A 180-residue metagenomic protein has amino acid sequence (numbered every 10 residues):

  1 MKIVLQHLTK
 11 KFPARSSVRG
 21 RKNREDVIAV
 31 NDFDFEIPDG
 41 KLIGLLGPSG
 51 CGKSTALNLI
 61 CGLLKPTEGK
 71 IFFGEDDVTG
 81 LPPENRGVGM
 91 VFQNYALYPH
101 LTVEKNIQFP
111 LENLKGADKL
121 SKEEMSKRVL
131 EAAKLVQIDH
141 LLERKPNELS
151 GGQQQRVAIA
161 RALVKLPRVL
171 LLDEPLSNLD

Functional and structural regions predicted by a protein language model:
L46-P48: The feature captures the beta-strand-to-loop junction immediately N-terminal to the Walker
C61: Helix-to-loop junction immediately C-terminal to a conserved catalytic motif
D77-T79, E112-K115, L120-H140: Conserved ABC ATPase "signature" region
L101-P110: Short coil-to-helix segment of the ABC ATPase nucleotide-binding domain corresponding to the Q-loop/switch region
K145-L149, Q153: Conserved ABC ATPase signature
V164-R168: A short, proline-enriched helix->beta-strand linker immediately N-terminal to the Walker B motif in ABC-type P-loop
L170-D173: Catalytic Walker B motif of ABC-type/P-loop ATPase nucleotide-binding domains
